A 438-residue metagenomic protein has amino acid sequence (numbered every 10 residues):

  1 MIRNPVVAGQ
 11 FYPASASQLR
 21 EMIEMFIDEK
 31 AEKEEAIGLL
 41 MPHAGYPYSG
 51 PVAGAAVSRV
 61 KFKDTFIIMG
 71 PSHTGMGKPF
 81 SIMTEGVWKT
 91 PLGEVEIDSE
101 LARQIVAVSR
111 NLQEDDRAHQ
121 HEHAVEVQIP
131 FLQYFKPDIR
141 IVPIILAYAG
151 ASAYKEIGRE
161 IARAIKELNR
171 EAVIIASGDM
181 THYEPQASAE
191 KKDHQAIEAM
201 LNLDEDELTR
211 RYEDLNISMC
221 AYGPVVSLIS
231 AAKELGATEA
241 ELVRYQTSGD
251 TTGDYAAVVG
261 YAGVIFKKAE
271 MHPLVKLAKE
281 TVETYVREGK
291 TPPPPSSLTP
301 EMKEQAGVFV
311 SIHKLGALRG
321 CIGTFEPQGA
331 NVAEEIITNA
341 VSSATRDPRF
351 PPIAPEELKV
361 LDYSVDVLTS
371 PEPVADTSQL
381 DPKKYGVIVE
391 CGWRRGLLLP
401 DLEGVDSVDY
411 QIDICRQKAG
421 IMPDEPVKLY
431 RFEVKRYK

Functional and structural regions predicted by a protein language model:
M1-E239, Y245-T252: Active-site histidine-anchored catalytic micro-motif
H123-A124, Y255-V258, M302-E304: A short catalytic or substrate-binding loop motif that flags glycine-/basic-rich loops and adjacent residues that bind
F131, P143, Y261-G263, L429-R431: Conserved hydrophobic/aromatic beta-strand scaffold that supports enzyme active sites
A151-E156, D250-D254, E301-M302, A375 (+1 more regions): Short, solvent-exposed polar/charged micro-motifs at secondary-structure junctions
Q186-K191, Y255-A256, S370, V374: Short glycine/threonine-rich loop-to-helix capping motif typified by GTGT followed within a few residues by an Asp-Pro
A237, Q246-A269: Long, Lys/Arg- and hydrophobic-enriched amphipathic alpha-helices
A240-G253, Q411-M422: Low-complexity, intrinsically disordered Gly/Pro/Thr-rich segments
A269-K438: Basic nucleic-acid-binding interfaces
